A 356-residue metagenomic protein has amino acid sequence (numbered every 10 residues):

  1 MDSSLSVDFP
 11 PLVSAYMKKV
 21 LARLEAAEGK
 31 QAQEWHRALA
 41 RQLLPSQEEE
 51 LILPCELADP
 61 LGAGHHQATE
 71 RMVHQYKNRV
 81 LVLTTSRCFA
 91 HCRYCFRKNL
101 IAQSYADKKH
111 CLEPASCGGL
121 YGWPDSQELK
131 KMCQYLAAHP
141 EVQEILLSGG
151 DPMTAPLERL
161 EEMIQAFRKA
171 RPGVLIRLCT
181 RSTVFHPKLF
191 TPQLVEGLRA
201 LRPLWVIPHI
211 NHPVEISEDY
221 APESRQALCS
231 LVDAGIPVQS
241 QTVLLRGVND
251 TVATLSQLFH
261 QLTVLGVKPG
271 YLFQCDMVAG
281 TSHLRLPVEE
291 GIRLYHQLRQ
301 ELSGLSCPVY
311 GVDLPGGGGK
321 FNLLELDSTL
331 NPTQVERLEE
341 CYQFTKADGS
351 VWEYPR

Functional and structural regions predicted by a protein language model:
M1-Q75: Flexible, acidic/Gly-rich N-terminal and inter-domain linker regions that tether and position cofactor-handling modules
Q67-K98: N-terminal pre-triad scaffold of radical SAM enzymes
V82-L83, L146-S148: Short glycine-rich or small-residue beta-strand-to-loop segments that form or flank ligand, phosphate, metal/Fe-S
H91-Y94, Q103, W352-Y354: Short helix/loop capping segments that flank catalytic or ligand/cofactor-binding pockets
C95-H110: Iron-sulfur (Fe-S) cluster-binding segments and ferredoxin-like electron-carrier domains, especially [2Fe-2S]
K108-A115, L120, P124-E128: Short cysteine/histidine-rich metal-coordination sites, predominantly Zn2+-binding motifs
S126-E144, G150-L302: Conserved AdoMet/S-adenosylmethionine-binding subsite of the radical SAM
E290-R356: C-terminal accessory extensions appended to soluble enzyme cores
